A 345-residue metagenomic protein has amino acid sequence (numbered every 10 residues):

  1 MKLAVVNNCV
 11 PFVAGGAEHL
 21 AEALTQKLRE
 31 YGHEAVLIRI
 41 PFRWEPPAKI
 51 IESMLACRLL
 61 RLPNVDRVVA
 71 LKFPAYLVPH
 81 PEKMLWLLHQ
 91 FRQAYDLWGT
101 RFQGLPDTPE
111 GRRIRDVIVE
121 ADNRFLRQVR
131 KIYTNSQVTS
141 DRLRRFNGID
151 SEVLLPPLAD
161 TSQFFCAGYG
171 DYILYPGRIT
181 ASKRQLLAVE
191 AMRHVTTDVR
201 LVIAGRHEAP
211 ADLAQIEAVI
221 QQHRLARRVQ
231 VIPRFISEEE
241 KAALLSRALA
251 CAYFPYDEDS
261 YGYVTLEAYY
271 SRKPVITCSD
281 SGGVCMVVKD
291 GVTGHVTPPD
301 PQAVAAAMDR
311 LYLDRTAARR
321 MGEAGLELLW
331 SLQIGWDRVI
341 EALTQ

Functional and structural regions predicted by a protein language model:
H19, D171, T180-H194, A214: A conserved mid-protein helix/loop that constitutes part of the nucleotide-sugar donor-binding site
Q103-G104, T108-I132, S140-D141: Membrane-proximal helix-turn-helix segments that form the acceptor-binding/catalytic region of lipid-linked
R145, E152-Y172: Acidic anion/phosphate-binding donor-loop and adjacent secondary structure in glycosyltransferase catalytic cores
A214-F235: Nucleotide-activated donor-binding/catalytic signature segment of Leloir-type glycosyltransferases, i.e., the conserved
A243-S260: Acidic donor-binding loop of glycosyltransferase active sites
Y270, P274-C278, V288: Short hydrophobic beta-strand element within catalytic cores of glycosyltransferases and related nucleotide-activated
D290-Q302, R310-R315: Conserved acidic donor-binding segment of nucleotide-sugar-dependent glycosyltransferases
P299, L313-T344: A charged, aromatic-enriched C-terminal amphipathic alpha-helix characteristic of glycosyltransferases across folds
